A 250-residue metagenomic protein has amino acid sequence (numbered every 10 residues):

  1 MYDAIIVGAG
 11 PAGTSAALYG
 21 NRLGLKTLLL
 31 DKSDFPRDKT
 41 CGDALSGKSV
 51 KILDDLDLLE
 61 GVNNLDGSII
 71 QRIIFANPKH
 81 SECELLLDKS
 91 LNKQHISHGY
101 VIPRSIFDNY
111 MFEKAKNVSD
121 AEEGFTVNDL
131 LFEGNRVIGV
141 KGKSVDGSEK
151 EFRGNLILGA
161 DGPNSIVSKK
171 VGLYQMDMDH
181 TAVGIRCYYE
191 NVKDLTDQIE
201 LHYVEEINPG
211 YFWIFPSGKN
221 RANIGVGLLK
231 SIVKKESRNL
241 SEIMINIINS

Functional and structural regions predicted by a protein language model:
I5, A9, N21-C41: Glycine-rich FAD pyrophosphate-binding loop
G13-T14: N-terminal Rossmann-fold NAD(P) dinucleotide-binding loop
L25, L58, S119: Short phosphate-binding/catalytic loops that engage adenosine nucleotides
D34-D54: Conserved N-terminal glycine-rich FAD pyrophosphate-binding loop of Rossmann-like flavoproteins
L45-K48, K79, M176, Y203: Short, hinge-like loop/turn segments at secondary-structure boundaries
V50, D54-D108: A conserved beta-strand/loop capping segment in the N-terminal third of enzymes that catalyze redox or closely related
N109, K114-S250: Predominantly flavin-linked oxidoreductase catalytic cores and closely associated redox partners
